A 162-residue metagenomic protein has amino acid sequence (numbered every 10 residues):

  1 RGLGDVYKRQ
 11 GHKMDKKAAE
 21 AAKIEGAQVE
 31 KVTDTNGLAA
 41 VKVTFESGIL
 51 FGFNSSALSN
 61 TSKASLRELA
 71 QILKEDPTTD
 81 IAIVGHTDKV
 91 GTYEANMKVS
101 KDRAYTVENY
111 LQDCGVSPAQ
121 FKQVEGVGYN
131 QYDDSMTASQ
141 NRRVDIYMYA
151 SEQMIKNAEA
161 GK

Functional and structural regions predicted by a protein language model:
G2-Y7: Short, small-residue-biased leader/transition segments that mark boundaries at the very start of proteins
K8-E20: Short hydrophobic alpha-helical membrane-entry/anchor segments
H12-D15, S56-A64, V90, E94-D102: Soluble non-cytosolic domains of exported or imported proteins
K16, I24-G26, N36-A40, T44-E46 (+7 more regions): Extracytoplasmic
G26, L50-G85, Q112, I146-M148 (+1 more regions): Periplasmic peptidoglycan-binding/anchoring modules of Gram-negative envelope and division proteins
H86-N157: Periplasmic OmpA-like peptidoglycan-binding domain that tethers envelope proteins to the cell wall
